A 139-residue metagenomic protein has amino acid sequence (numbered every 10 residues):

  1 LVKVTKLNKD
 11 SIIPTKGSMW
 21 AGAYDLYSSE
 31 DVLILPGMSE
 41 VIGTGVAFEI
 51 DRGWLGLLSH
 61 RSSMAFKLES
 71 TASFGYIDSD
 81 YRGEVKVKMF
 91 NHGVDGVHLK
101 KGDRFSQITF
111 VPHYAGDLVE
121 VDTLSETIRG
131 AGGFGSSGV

Functional and structural regions predicted by a protein language model:
L1-V139: DUTPase catalytic domain/fold
